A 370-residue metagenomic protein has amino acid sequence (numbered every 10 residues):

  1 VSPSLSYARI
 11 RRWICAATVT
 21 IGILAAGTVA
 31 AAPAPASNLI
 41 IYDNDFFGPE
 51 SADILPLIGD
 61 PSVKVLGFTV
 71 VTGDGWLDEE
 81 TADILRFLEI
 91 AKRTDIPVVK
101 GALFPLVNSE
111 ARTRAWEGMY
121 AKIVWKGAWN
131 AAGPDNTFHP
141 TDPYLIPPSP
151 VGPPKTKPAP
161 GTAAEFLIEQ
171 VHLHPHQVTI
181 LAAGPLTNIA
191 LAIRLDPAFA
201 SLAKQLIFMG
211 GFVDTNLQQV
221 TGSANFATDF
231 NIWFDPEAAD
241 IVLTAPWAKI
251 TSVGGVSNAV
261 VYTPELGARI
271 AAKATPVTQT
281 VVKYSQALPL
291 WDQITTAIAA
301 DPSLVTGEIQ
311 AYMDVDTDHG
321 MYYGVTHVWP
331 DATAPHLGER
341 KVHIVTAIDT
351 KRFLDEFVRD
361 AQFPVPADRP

Functional and structural regions predicted by a protein language model:
V1-I10: N-terminal secretory signal peptides that target proteins for export/translocation
C15-A26: Bacterial N-terminal signal peptides
P35-N38, A52-V65, F230-P370: Conformational coupling and interaction surfaces
P35-T94, S109, D135-S252: Active-site histidine-anchored catalytic micro-motif
A102-L106, T187, G210-V213, G254-V261 (+1 more regions): Glycine-rich beta-alpha junction loops
A115-P134: A charged helix-plus-loop insertion that forms the helical arch/lid used to bind and gate nucleic-acid substrates
